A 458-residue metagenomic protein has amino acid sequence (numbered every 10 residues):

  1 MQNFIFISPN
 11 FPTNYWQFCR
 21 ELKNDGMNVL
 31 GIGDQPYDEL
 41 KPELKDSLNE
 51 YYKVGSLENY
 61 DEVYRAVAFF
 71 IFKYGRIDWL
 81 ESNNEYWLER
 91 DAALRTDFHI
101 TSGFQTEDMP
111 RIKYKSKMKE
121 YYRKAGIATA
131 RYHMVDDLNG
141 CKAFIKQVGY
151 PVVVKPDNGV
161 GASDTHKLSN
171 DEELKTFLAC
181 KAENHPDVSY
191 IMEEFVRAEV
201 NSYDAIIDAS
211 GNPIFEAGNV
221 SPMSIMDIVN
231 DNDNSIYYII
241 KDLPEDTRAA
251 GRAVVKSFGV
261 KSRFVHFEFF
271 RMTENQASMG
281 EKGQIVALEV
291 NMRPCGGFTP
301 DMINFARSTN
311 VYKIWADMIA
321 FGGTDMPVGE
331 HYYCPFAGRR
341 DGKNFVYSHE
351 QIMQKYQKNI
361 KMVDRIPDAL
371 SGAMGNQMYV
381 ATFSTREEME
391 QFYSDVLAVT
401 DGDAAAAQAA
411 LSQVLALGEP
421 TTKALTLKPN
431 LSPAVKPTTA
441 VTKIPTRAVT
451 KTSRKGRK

Functional and structural regions predicted by a protein language model:
M1-E107, N139, S394-L411, L415-T438 (+2 more regions): ATP-binding N-terminal substructure of ATP-dependent carboxylate-amine bond-forming enzymes
A66-F70, A143-F144, F177-C180: CheY-like receiver
R95-D164: A conserved helix-loop-beta module that forms one wall/lid of the active-site cleft in ATP-utilizing catalytic domains
A128-A130, P151-V154, T165-S202, D227-S235 (+3 more regions): Conserved ATP-binding module of the ATP-grasp superfamily
H166, E194, I239, Q377-F383: Short, well-ordered beta-strand elements within core beta-sheets of diverse protein domains
E194-V260, F264, R271, N275 (+4 more regions): ATP-dependent carboxylate/phosphate-activation module, predominantly the ATP-grasp catalytic core and closely related
A316-K458: Peripheral (often C-terminal) accessory segments that flank ATP-dependent C-N-forming ligase machineries
